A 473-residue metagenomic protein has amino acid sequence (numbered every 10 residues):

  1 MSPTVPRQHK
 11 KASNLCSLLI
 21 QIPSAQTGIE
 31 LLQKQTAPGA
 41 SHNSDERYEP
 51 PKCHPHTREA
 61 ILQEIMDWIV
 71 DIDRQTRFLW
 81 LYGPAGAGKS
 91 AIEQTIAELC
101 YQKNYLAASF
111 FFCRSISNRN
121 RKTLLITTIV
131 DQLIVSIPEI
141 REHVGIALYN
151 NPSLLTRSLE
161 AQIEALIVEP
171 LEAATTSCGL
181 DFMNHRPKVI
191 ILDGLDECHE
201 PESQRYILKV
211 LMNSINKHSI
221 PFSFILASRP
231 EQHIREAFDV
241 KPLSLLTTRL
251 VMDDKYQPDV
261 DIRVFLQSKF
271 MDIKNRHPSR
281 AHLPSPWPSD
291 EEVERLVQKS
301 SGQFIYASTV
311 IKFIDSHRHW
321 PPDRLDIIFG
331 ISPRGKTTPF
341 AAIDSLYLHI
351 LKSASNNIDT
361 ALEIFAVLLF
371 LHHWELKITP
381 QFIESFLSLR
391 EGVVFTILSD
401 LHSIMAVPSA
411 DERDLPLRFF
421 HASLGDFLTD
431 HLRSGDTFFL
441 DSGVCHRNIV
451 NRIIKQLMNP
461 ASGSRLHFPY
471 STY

Functional and structural regions predicted by a protein language model:
S2-K455, S464, P469: Conserved NB-ARC/NACHT P-loop NTPase core of NLR-like innate immune receptors
M458: Acidic, metal/cofactor-coordinating or nucleic-acid-engaging core segments within structured domains
